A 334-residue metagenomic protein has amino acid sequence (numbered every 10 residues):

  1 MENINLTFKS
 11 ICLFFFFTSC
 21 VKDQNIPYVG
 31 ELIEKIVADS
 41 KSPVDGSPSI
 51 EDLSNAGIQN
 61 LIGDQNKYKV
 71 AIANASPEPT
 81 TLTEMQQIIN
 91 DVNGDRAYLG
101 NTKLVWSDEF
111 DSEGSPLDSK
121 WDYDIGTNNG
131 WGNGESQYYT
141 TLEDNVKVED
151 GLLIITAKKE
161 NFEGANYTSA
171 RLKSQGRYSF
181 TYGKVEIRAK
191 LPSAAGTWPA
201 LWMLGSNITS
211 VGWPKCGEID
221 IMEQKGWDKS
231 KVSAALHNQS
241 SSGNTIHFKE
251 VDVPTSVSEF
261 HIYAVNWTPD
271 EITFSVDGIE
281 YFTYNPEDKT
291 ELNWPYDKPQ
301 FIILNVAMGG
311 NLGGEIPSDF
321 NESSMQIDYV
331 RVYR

Functional and structural regions predicted by a protein language model:
M1-P27: Bacterial Sec-dependent N-terminal signal peptides
F17-I33, G94-L99: Bacterial Sec-dependent N-terminal signal peptides
V29-G57: Short, flexible domain-boundary/linker segments around small modular repeats
G30-L32, N66-R96: Repeat-associated, polar segments at repeat-unit boundaries in modular proteins
L32, I36, L53, M85 (+3 more regions): Hydrophobic beta-strand residues in large extracellular and virion-surface proteins
V44, I58-Q59, S76-T80: Charged, low-complexity interaction regions
S54-I62, N66: Extracellular modular ligand-binding repeats in secreted and cell-surface proteins
R96-R334: GH16 jelly-roll
